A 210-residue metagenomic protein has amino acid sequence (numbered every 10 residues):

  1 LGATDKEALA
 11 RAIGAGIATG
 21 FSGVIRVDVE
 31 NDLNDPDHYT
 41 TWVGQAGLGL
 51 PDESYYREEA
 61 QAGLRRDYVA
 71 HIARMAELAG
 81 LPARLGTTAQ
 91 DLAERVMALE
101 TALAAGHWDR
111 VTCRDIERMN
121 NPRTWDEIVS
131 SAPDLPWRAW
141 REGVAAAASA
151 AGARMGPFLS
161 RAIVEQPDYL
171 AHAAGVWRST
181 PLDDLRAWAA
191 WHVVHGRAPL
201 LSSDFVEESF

Functional and structural regions predicted by a protein language model:
L1-F210: Noncatalytic, helix-rich "gating/capping" subdomain that lines the substrate-entry/channel surface of large enzyme
